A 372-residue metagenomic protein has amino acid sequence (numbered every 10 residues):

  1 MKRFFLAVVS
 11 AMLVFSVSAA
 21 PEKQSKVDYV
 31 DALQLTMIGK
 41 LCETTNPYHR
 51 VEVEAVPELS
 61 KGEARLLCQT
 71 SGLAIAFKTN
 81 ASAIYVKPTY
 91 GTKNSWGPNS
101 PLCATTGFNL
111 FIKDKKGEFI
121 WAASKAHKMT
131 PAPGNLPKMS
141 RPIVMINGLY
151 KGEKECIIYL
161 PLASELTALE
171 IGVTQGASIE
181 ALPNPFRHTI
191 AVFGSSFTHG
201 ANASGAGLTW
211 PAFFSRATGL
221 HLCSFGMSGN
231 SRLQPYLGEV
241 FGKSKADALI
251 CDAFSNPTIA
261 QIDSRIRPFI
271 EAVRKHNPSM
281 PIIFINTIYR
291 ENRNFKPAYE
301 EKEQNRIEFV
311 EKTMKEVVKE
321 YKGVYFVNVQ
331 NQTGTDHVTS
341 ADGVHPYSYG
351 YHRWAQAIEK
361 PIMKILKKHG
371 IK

Functional and structural regions predicted by a protein language model:
F4-V14: Sec-dependent N-terminal signal peptides
V14-T189, K364-K372: N-terminal secretory targeting modules
V86, F193-G194, I285: Short hydrophobic segments within beta-strands
P101, G148-Y150, K154-S231, P235-K245: Serine-esterase "nucleophile elbow" of acetyl-processing enzymes
S231-P268, A272, T287-N294: Oxyanion-hole/transition-state-stabilizing segment in secreted/luminal serine hydrolases and related acyltransferases
N277-I282: A short helix->loop->beta-strand "cap" motif at the edges of active sites that frequently abuts
R290-V327, K372: Substrate-gating cap/lid alpha-helix
A341-K372: Histidine-centered active-site loop/cap adjacent to the catalytic His in serine esterases/O-acetyl transfer systems
